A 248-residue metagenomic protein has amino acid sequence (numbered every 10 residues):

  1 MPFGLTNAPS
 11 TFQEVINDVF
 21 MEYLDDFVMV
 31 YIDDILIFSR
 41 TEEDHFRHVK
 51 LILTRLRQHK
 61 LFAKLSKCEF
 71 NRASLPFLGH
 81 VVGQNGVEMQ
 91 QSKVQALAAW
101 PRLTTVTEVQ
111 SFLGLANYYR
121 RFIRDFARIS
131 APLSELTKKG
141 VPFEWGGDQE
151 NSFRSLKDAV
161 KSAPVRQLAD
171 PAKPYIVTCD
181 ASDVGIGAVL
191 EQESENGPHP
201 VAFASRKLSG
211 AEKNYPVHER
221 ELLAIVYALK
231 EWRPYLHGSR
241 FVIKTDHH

Functional and structural regions predicted by a protein language model:
M1-T11, N196-L223, H247-H248: A short, polar/acidic, helix/strand-boundary loop motif
N7, V15, Y23-D26, Y31 (+2 more regions): C-terminal reverse transcriptase regions that engage the nucleic-acid substrate
P9-R47, F122, F126, K230-F241: Active-site palm subdomain of RNA-directed nucleic acid polymerases
E22-D26, R55-K64, Q192-H199, E231-S239: Secondary-structure transition/capping motifs at alpha-helix termini and the adjoining loop/turn into the next element
S111, N117, N214-H248: RNase H-like nuclease module associated with reverse transcription
P174-A181: Two-metal-ion RNase H-like nuclease active-site motif
D183-Q192: Acidic, metal-ligating active-site segments
